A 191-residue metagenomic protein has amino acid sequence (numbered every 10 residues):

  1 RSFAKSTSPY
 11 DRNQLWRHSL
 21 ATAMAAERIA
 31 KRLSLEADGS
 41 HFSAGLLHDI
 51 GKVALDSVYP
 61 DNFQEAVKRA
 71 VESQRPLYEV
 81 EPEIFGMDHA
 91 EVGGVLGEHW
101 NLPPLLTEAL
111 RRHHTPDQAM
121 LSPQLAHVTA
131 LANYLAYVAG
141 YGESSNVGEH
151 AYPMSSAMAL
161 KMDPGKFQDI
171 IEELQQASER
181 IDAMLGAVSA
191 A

Functional and structural regions predicted by a protein language model:
R1-E98, P104, E108-R112, A119-A132 (+4 more regions): Acidic/His-rich, divalent-metal-binding segments that scaffold phosphate/diphosphate chemistry
F63-Q64, D117-Q118, G148, S178: A short hydrophobic/aromatic micro-motif that marks alpha-helical segments and, especially, helix-coil
P103, P153: Residue-level signal for threonine
G142-A151: A glycine-biased, small/acidic residue-tolerant capping/turn segment at secondary-structure junctions
M154-A191: Terminal helices and disordered tails flanking the catalytic cores of nucleotide-processing hydrolases
